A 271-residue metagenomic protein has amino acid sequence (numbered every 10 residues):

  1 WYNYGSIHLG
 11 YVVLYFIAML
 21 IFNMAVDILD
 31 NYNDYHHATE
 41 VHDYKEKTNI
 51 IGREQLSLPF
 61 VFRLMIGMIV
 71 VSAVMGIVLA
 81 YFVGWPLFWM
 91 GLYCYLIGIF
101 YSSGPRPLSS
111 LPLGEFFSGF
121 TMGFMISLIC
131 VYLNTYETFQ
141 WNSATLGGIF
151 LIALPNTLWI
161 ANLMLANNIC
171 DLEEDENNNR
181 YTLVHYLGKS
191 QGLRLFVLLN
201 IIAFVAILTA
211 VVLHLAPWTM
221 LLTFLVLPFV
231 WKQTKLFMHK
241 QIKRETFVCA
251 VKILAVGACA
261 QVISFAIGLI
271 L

Functional and structural regions predicted by a protein language model:
Y4-L29, F88-I99, N142-A166: Membrane-embedded alpha-helical segments that form the functional core of polytopic membrane enzymes, especially those
I21-K45, A161-V184: Acidic (Asp/Glu-rich) catalytic motifs at the cytosolic membrane interface
D27-D30, L96-L111, M164, N168 (+1 more regions): C-terminal ends of transmembrane helices
H42-F82, Y181-L215, K252-Q261: Multi-pass membrane catalytic core of lipid/isoprenoid biosynthesis enzymes
I50-T138: Intramembrane alpha-helical segments
F116-V131, H185-K189, C249-I263: Small-residue-rich segments of transmembrane alpha-helices in multi-pass membrane proteins, especially helix faces
S118-L172, S190: Functional transmembrane core segments of multi-pass inner-membrane proteins
V212-L271: Extended hydrophobic alpha-helices typical of membrane-associated regions
